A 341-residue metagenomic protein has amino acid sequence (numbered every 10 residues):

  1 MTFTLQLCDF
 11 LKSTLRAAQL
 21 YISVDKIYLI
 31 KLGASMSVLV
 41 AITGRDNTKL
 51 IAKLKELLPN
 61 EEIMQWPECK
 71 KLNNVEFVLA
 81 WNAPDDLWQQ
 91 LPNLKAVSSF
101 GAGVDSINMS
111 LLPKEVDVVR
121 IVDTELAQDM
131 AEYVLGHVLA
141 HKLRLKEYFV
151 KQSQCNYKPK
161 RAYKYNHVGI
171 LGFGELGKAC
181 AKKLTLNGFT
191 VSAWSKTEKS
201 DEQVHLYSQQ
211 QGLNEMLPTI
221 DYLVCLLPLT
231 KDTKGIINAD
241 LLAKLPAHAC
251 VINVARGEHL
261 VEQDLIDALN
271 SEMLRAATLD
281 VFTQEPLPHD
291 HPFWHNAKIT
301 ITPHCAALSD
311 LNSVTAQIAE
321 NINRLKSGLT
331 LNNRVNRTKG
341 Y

Functional and structural regions predicted by a protein language model:
M1-T2, L7-E76: N-terminal glycine-/charge-rich "phosphate-binding" loop or analogous flexible N-terminal tail
I63-N74, D85-W88, V204-I220: Short acidic low-complexity segments
E76-F149: Phosphate/diphosphate ligand-binding glycine-rich loop within oxidoreductases
R120-I121, E125-M130, E147, E285-Y341: C-terminal helix-to-coil terminal segments
H137-K160, S313, I318, R324: A charged, well-structured terminal subsegment
E147-A179, L206-Y207: Glycine-rich NAD(P)-binding loop of Rossmann-like domains
N187-Q203: NAD(P)-binding Rossmann-fold cofactor-contacting core
E198-P292: Rossmann-like adenosine-cofactor binding region
